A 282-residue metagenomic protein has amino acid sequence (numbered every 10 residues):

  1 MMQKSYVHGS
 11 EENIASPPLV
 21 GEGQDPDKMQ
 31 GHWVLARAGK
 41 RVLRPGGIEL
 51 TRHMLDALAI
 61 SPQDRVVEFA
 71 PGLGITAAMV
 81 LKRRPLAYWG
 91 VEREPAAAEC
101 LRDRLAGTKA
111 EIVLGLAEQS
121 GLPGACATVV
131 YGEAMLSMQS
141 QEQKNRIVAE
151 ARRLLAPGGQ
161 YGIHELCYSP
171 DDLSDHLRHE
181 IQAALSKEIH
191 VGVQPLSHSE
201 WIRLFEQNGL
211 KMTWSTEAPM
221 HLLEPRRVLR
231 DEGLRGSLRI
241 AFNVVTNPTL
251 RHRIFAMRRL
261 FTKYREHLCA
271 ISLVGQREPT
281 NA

Functional and structural regions predicted by a protein language model:
R44-P62: Conserved alpha-helix/loop element of class I SAM-dependent methyltransferases that forms part of the SAM/SAH-binding
Q63-G72: Conserved class I S-adenosyl-L-methionine
G72-Q119: Class I SAM-dependent methyltransferase SAM/SAH-binding core
E118-V130: A short acidic, Gly/Pro-enriched loop at the edge of an enzyme's catalytic core that lines a small-molecule cofactor
N145-Q160: A short glycine-rich, Lys/Arg-flanked "PGG" loop and its adjoining helix->strand segment in the class I
G162-A184: Conserved class I S-adenosyl-L-methionine
V193-G209: Short alpha-helix
W214-A282: Conserved Class I S-adenosyl-L-methionine
